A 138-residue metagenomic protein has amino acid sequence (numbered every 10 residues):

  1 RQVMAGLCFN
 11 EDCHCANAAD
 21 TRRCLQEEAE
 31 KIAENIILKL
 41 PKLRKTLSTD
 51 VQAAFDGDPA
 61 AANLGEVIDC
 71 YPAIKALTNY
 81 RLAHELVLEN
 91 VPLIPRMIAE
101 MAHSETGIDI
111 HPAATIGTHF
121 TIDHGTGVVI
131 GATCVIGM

Functional and structural regions predicted by a protein language model:
R1-E100: Terminal amphipathic alpha-helical/low-complexity segments used for targeting or macromolecular assembly
M101-M138: Structural signal for interior beta-strand "rungs" in well-ordered beta-sheet cores of soluble enzyme domains
